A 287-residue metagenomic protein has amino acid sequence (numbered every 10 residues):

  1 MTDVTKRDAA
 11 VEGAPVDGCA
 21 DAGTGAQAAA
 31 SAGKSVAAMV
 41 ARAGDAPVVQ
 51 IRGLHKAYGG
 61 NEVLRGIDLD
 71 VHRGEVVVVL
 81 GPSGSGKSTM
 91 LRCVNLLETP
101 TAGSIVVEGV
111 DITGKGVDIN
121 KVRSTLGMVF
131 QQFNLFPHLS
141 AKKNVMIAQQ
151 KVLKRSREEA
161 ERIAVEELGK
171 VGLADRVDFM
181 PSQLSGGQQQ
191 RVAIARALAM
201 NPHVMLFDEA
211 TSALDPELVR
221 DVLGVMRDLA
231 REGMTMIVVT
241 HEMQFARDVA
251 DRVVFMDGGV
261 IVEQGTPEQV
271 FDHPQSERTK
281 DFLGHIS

Functional and structural regions predicted by a protein language model:
M1-H55: ABC-family P-loop ATPase nucleotide-binding domain
M1-V4, G23, S88, A210 (+1 more regions): Intrinsically disordered/low-complexity terminal segments and short unstructured peptides
T2, G258, Q264-S287: C-terminal boundary and immediately downstream tail of ABC-type ATPase nucleotide-binding domains
A10, D21, G86, K143 (+2 more regions): N-terminal processing/targeting junctions
A38-V40, G44-P267: ABC family nucleotide-binding domain
